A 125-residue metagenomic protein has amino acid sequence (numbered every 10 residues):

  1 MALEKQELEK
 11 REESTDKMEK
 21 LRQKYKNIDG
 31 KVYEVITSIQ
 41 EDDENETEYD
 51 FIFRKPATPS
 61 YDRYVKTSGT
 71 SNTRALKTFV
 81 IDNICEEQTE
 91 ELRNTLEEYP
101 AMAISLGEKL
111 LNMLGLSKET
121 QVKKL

Functional and structural regions predicted by a protein language model:
M1-P56, L125: Short, charged/polar N-terminal "headpieces" of proteins
D43-L125: Short, surface-exposed, charged amphipathic helix/loop patches that serve as local interaction elements
